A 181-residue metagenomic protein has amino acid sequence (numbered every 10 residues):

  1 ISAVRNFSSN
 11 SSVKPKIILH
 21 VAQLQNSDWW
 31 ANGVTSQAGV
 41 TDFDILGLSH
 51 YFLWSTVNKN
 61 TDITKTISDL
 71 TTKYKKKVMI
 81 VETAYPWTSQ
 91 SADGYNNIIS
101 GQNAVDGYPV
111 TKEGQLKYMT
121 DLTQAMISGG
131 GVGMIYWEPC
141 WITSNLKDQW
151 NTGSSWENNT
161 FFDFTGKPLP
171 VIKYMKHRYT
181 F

Functional and structural regions predicted by a protein language model:
I1-V4, G33-V34, D62-L70, Y118 (+2 more regions): A general structural detector for well-ordered alpha-helical segments in enzyme core domains, enriched
I1-W30, K76-Y85, G133-P139: Aromatic-lined carbohydrate-recognition surfaces of secreted/lumenal glycan-active proteins
V4-S8, V21, A38, H50 (+3 more regions): Sec/Tat-exported extracytoplasmic proteins
N10, V34-D42, D69-K73, I127-S128: Acidic (Asp/Glu)-rich catalytic clusters
L19-A22, T56-T72, N97-Q102, T123 (+2 more regions): Short secondary-structure transition/capping segments
L19-Q23, W30-T61, K65, K77-T88: Aromatic- and acid-rich polysaccharide-binding/catalytic face of secreted or lumenal carbohydrate-active enzymes
K59-T111: A beta-strand-loop signature enriched in Asp, Gly, Thr, and Trp that corresponds to the sialidase/neuraminidase Asp-box
Q90-D121, A125, G129, W137-F181: Aromatic-rich peripheral "rim/lid" segments of glycoside hydrolase catalytic domains that contact and position glycan
